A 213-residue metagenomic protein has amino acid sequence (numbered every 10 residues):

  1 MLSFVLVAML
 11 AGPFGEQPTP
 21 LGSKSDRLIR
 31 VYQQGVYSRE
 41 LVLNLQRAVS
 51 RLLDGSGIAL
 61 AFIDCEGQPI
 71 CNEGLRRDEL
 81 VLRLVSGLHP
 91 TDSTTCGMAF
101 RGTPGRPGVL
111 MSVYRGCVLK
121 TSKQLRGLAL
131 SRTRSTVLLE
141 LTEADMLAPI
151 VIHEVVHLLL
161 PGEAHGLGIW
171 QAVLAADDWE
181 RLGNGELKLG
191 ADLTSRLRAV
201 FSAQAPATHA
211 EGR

Functional and structural regions predicted by a protein language model:
M1-P13: Bacterial N-terminal signal peptides
A11-D26: Cleaved targeting-peptide boundary
G22-Y37, L130-R132: Acidic/histidine-rich, surface-exposed loop or edge segments in extracytoplasmic proteins
S25, I58, G166: Residue-level signal for beta-strand positions within conserved beta-sheet cores that form or flank
Y32, Y114-G116, V173: Generic beta-structure capping elements
R39-V155, P161: Metzincin-family zinc-dependent endopeptidase catalytic domain
A144-R213: The catalytic-center signature of Zn2+-dependent metalloproteases
